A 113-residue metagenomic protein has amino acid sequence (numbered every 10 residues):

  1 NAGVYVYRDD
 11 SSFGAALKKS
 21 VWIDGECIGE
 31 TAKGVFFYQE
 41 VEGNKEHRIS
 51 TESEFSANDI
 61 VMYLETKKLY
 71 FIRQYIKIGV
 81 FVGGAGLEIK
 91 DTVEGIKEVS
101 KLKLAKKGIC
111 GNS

Functional and structural regions predicted by a protein language model:
N1-S113: Short loop/turn and low-complexity linker motifs enriched in small/turn-promoting residues
